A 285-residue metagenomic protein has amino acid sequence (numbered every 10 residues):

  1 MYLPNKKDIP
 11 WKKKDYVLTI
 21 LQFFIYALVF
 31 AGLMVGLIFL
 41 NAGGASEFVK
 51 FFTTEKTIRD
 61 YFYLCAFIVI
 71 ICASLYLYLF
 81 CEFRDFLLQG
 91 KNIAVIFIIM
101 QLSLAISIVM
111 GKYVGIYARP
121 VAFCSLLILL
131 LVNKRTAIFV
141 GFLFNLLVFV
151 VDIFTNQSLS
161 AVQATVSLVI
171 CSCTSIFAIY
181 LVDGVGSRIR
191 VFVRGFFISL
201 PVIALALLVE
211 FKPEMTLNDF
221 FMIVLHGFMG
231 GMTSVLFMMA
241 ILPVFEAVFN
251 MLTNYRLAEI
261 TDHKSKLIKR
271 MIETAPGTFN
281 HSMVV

Functional and structural regions predicted by a protein language model:
M1-F97, E273-G277, H281-V284: Membrane-embedded alpha-helical signal segments
M34, I70-K112, S125-M215: Short helix-perturbing small/polar motifs within transmembrane alpha-helices
A45-F62, V109-A118, T155-V166, E214-I223: Membrane-helix interface and helix-disruption motif detector
T57-V69, Q163-C171, G195, I223-S234: Alpha-helical transmembrane segments of polytopic membrane proteins
I116-Y117, I170, T261, T278: Generic alpha-helical segment signature
G141-L143, V191-V284: Acidic/His-rich, divalent-metal-binding segments that scaffold phosphate/diphosphate chemistry
